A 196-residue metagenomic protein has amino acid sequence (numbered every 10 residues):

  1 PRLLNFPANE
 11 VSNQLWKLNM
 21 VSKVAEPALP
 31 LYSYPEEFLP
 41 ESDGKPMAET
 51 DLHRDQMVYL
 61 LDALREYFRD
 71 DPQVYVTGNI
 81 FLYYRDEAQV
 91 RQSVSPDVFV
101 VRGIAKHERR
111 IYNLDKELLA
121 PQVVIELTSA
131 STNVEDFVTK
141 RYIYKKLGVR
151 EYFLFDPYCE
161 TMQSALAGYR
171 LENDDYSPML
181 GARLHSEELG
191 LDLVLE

Functional and structural regions predicted by a protein language model:
P1-N19: N-terminal amphipathic/basic-hydrophobic helices that include classical n-h-c signal peptides and signal-anchor
Q14-L15, V21-K45, E66, L82 (+4 more regions): C-terminal interaction segment
T50-G78, Y83-V94: Acidic-basic catalytic patches of nuclease active cores, encompassing PD-(D/E)XK and other metal-cofactor nuclease
Y75-T77, F153-D156: A structural signal for short, well-ordered beta-strand segments and their strand-loop junctions that often border
R150: Short acidic/polar active-site loop segments enriched in Thr and Asp
